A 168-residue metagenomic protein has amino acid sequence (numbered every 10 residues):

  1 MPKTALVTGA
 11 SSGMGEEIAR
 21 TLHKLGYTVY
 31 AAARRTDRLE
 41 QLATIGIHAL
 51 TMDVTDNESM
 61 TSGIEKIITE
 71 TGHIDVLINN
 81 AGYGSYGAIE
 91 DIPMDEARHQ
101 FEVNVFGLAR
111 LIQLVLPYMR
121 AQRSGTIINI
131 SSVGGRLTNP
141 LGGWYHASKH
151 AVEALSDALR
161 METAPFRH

Functional and structural regions predicted by a protein language model:
S11-S12: Conserved glycine-rich cofactor-binding loop
A49, I92, Q100-F101: A hydrophobic alpha-helix adjacent to the NAD(P)-binding/active-site core of NAD(P)-dependent oxidoreductases, strongly
M52-S62, M94-D95: The beta1-alpha1 cofactor-binding region of Rossmann-like NAD(H)/NADP(H)-dependent oxidoreductases
K66-N79, S85: A glycine-rich helix->loop->beta "capping" turn within Rossmann-like NAD(P)(H)-dependent oxidoreductase domains
A88-I89, E96-R98: Substrate-binding pocket helix/loop in short-chain dehydrogenase/reductase
I112, S148: Active-site helix of classical SDR
S132: Residue(s) in the substrate-gating loop at a strand-loop-helix junction that position the organic substrate next
